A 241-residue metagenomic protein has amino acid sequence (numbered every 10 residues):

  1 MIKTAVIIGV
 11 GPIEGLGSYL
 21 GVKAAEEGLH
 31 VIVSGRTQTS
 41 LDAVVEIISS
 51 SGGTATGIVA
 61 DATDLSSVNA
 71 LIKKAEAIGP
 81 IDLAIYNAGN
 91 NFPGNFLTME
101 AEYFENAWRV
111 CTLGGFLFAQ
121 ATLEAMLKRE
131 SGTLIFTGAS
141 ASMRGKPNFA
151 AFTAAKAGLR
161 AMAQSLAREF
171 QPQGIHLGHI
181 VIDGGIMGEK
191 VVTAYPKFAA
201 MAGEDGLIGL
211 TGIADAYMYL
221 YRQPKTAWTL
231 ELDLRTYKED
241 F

Functional and structural regions predicted by a protein language model:
M1-I32: Canonical Rossmann dinucleotide-binding motif of NAD(H)/NADP(H)-dependent dehydrogenases/reductases, specifically
I2-K3, G53-T54, P80-D82, N95 (+2 more regions): Active-site loop of short-chain dehydrogenase/reductase
G9-I13, T133-G158, A163-Q164, R168-Q171 (+1 more regions): Catalytic loop of short-chain dehydrogenase/reductase
T39, V59-L71, A101: The beta1-alpha1 cofactor-binding region of Rossmann-like NAD(H)/NADP(H)-dependent oxidoreductases
N95-F96, Y103-W108: Substrate-binding pocket helix/loop in short-chain dehydrogenase/reductase
A119-Q120, Q164: A short, exposed helix-loop element centered on a Lys and neighboring polar residues
P172-G184, Y195-F241: C-terminal helical subdomain
